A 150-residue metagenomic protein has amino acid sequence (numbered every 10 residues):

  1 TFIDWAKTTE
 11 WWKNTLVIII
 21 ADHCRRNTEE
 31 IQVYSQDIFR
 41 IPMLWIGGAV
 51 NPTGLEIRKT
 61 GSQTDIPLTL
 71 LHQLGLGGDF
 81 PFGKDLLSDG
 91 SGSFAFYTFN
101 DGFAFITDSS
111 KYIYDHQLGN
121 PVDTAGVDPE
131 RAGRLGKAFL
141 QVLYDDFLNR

Functional and structural regions predicted by a protein language model:
T1-R150: Solvent-exposed soluble domains appended to multi-pass membrane proteins
